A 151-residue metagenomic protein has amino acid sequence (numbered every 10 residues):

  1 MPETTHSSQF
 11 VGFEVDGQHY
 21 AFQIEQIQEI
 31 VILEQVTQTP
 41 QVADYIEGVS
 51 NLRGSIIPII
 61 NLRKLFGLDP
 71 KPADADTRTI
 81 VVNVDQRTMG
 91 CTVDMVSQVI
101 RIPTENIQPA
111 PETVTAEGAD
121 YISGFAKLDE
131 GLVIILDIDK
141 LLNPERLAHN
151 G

Functional and structural regions predicted by a protein language model:
M1-G151: An acidic, low-aromatic, low-complexity terminal/linker signal
